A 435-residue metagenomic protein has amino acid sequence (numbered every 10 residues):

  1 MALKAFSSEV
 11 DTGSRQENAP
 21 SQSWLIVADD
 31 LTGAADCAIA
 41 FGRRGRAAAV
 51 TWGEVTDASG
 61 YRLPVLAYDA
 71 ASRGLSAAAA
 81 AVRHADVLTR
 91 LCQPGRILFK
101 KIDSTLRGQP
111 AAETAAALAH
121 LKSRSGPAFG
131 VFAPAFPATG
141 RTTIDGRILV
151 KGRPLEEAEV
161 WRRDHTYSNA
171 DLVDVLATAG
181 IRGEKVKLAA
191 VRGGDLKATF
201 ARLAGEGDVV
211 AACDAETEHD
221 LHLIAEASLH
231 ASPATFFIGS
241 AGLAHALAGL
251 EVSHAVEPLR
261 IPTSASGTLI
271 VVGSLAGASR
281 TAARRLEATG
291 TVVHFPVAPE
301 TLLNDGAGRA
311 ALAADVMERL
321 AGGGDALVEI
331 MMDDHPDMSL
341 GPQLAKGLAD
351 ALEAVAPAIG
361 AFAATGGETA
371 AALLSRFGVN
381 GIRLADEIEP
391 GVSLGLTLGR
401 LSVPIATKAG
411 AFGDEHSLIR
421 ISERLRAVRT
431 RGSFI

Functional and structural regions predicted by a protein language model:
Q22-W24, A47, T51, P64 (+4 more regions): Cap/lid and interdomain-hinge subdomains that line or gate substrate/regulatory clefts in soluble alpha/beta enzymes
V27, A67-D69, K100-K101, V131-A135 (+6 more regions): Short beta-strand segments
C37-I39, Q109-E113, R141-L149, A198 (+5 more regions): Short acidic, glycine/serine/threonine-rich loops at helix termini
E54-V55, S76-T89, L344: Glycine-rich, highly charged phosphate/nucleotide-binding loops
L149-L312: Conserved, well-structured core segments that form the ligand-binding/active-site neighborhood of functional domains
V316-T365: C-terminal structural cap/anchor segments
G360, E368-S417: Conserved, well-ordered active-site substructure
